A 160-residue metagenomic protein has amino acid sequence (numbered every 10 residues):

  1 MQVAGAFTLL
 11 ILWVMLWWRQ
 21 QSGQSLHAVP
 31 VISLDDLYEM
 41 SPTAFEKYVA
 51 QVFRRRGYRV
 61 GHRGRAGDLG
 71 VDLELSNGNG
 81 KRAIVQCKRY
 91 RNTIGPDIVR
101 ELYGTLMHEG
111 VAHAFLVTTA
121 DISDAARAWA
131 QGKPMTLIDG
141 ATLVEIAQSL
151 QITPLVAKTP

Functional and structural regions predicted by a protein language model:
M1-L69, E74-P160: Mixed-charge (Asp/Glu-Lys/Arg
